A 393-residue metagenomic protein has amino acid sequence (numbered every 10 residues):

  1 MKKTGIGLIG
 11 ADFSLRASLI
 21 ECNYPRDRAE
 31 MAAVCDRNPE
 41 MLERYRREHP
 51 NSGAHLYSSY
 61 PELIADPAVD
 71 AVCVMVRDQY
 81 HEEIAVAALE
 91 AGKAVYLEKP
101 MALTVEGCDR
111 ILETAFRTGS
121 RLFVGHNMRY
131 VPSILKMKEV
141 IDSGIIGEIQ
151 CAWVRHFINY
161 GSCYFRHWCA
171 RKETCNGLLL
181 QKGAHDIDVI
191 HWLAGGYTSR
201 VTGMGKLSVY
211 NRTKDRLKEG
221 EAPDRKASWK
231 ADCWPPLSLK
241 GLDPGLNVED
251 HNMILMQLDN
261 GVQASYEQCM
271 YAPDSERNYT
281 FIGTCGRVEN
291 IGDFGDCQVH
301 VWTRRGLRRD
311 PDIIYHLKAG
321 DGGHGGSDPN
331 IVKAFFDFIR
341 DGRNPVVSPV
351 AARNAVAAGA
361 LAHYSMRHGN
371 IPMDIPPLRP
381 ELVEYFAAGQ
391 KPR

Functional and structural regions predicted by a protein language model:
M1, L8, A71-C73, F294 (+2 more regions): C-terminal helix-rich "cap/oligomerization" subdomain common to oxidoreductases
M1-N51: N-terminal Rossmann-like dinucleotide-binding module
D12-L15, R121, M128-D243, I254: Predominantly a Rossmann-like dinucleotide-binding segment in NAD(P)-dependent oxidoreductases
S14, R37-E40, D321-V332, V350 (+1 more regions): Active-site loop of classical SDR/Rossmann-like NAD(P)-dependent oxidoreductases, centered on the catalytic Tyr-X3-Lys
G53-S59: Conserved SAM-binding strand-loop segment of SAM-dependent methyltransferases
A71, R77-D78, E82-R129, G144: Beta-strand-loop-alpha-helix segment that lines the small-molecule cofactor/substrate pocket of alpha/beta enzymes
G92, G119, G144, G261 (+2 more regions): Glycine-centered short loops/turns at secondary-structure junctions
K218, R225-N330: NAD(P)-dinucleotide binding in Rossmann-like oxidoreductases
